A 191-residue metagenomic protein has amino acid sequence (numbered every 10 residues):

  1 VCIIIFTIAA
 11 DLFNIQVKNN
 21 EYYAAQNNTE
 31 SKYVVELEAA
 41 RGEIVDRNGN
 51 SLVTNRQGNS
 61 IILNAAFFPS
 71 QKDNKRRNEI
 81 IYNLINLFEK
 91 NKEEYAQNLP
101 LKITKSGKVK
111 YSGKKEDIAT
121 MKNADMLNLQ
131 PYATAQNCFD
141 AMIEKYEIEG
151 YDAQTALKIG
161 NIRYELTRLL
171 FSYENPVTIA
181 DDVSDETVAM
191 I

Functional and structural regions predicted by a protein language model:
V1-I191: Membrane-proximal periplasmic segments of bacterial cell-envelope enzymes, especially penicillin-binding proteins
